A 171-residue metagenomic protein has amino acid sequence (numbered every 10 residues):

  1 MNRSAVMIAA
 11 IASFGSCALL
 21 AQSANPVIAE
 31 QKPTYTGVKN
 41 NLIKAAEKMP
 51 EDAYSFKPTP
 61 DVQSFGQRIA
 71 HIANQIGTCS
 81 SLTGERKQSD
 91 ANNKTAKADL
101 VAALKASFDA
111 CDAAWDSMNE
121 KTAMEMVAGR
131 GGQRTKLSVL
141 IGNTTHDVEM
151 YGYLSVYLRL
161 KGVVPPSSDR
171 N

Functional and structural regions predicted by a protein language model:
M1-A9: Bacterial N-terminal signal peptides that target proteins for export
I8-A18: Bacterial N-terminal signal peptides
L19-S23: Boundary at the C-terminal end of the N-terminal hydrophobic targeting segment
A24-Q31: Disorder-to-helix initiation segments
K32-T36, N40-I43, E51-D90, A128-N171: Short, contiguous alpha-helical
A45, T95-G129, R134-H146, M150-Y151: Acidic/histidine-rich alpha-helical segments that form the ligand environment of transition-metal centers
K48: Short, polar/acidic, helix-capping and beta-turn segments at strand->helix junctions that line the mouths
